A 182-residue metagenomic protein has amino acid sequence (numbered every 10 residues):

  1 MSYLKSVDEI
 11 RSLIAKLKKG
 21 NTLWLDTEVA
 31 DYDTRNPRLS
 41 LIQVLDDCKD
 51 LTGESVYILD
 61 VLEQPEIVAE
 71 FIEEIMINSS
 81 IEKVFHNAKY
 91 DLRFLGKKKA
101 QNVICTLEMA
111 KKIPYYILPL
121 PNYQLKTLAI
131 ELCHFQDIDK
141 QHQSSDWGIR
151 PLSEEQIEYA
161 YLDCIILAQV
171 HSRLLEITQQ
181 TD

Functional and structural regions predicted by a protein language model:
S2-L25, A30-I177: Conserved DEDDh/DEDDy metal-dependent 3′-5′ exonuclease domain
Q180-D182: Short, intrinsically disordered, charge-balanced linker/junction segments flanking boundaries in proteins
